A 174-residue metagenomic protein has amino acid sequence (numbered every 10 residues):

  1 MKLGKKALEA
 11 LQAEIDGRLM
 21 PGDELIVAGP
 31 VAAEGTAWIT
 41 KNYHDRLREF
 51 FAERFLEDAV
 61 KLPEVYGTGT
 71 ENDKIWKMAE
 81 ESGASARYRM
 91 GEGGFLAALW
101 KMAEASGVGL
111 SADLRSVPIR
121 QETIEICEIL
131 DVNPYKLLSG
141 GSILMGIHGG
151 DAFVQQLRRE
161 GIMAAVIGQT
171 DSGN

Functional and structural regions predicted by a protein language model:
M1-N174: Helix-biased detector of long, well-ordered alpha-helical tracts
